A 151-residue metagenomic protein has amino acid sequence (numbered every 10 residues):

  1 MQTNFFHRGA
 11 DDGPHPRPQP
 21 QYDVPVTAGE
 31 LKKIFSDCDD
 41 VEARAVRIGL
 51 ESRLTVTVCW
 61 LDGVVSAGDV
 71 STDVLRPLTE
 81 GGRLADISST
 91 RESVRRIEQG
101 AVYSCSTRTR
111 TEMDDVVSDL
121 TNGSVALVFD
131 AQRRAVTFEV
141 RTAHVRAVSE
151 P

Functional and structural regions predicted by a protein language model:
M1-P151: Membrane-embedded alpha-helical signal segments
